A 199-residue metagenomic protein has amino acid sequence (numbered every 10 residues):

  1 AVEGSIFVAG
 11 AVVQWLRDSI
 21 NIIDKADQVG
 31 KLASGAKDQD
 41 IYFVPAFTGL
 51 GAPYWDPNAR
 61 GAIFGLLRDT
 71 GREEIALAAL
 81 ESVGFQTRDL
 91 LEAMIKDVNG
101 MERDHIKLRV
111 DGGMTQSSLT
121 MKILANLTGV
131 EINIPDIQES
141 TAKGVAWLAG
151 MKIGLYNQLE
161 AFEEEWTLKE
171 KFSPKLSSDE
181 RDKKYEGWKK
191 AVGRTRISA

Functional and structural regions predicted by a protein language model:
A1-A199: Active-site core segments that coordinate phosphate-bearing ligands/cofactors across diverse enzyme families
